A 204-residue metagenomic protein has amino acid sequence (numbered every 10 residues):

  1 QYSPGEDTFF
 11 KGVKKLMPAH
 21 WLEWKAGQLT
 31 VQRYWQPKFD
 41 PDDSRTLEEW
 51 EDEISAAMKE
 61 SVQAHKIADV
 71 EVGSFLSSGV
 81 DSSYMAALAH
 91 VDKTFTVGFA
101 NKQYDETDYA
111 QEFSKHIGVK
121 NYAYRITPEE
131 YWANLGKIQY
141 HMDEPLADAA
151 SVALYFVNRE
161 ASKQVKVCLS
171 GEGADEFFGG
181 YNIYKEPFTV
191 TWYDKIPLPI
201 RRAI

Functional and structural regions predicted by a protein language model:
Q1-K38, K59-Q63, A86-L88, L154-N158: N-terminal glutamine amidotransferase
F39-I204: ATP-dependent adenylate-handling active sites, centered on carboxylate activation for C-N bond formation
